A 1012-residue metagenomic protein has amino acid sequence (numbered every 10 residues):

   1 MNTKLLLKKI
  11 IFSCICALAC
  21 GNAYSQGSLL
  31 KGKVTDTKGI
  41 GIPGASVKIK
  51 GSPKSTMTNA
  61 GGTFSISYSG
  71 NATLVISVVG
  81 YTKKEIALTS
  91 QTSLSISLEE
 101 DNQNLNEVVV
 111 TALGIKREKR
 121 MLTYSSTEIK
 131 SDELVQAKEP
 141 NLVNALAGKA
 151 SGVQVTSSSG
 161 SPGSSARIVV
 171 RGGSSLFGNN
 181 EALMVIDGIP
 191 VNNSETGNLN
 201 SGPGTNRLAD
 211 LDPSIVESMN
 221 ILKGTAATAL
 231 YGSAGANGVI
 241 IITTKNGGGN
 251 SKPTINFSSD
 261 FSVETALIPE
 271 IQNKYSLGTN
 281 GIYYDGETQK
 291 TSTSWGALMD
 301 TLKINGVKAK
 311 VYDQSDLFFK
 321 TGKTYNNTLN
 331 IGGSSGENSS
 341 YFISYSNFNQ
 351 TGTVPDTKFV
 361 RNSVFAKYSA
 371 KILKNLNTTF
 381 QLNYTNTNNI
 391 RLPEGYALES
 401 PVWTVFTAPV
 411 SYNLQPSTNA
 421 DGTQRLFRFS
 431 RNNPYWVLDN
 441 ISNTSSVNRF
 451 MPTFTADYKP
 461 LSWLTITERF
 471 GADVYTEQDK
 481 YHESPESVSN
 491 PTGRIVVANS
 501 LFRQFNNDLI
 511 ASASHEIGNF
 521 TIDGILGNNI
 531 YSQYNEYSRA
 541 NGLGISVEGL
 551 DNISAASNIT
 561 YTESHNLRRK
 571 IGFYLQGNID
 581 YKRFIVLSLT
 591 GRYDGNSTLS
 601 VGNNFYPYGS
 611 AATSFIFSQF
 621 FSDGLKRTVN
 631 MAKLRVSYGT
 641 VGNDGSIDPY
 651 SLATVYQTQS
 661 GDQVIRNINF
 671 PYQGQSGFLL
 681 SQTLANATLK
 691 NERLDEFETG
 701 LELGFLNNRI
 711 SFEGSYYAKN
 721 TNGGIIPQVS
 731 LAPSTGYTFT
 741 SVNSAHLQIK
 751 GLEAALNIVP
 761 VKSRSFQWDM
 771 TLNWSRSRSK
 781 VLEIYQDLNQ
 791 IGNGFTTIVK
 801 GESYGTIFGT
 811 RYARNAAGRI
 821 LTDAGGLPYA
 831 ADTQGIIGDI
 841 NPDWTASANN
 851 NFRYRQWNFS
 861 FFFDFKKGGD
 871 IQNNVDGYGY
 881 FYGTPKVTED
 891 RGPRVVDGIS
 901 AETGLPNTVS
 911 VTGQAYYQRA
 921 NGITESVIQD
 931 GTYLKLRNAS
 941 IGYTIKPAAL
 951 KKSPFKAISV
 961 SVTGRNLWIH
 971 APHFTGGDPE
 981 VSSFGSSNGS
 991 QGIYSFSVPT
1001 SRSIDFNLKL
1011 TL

Functional and structural regions predicted by a protein language model:
K33-K50, T73-T82, T89-E133, V143 (+1 more regions): Short, acidic, small-residue-rich periplasmic hinge/interaction motif at the N-terminus of Gram-negative outer-membrane
S65, I189-G224: Short acidic/polar hinge/loop motifs at secondary-structure boundaries that mediate gating or recognition
S65-S67, N144-N192, E217-S218, T228-G248 (+1 more regions): Extracytoplasmic beta-strand/coil segments of soluble accessory domains associated with Gram-negative outer-membrane
E128, K149-G152, S161-A166, L176-A182 (+10 more regions): Residues embedded in well-ordered regular secondary structure
N256-N305, D648-S651, Q657-Q659, Q663 (+8 more regions): Conserved small-residue
A266-I268, G306-S346, Q350-T357, S363-N432 (+7 more regions): Flexible loop and strand-edge segments within Gram-negative outer membrane beta-barrel domains
T301-I304, Q314, N596, K866-S959 (+1 more regions): Extracytoplasmic gating/loop element in the C-terminal half of outer-membrane beta-barrel translocons and assembly
G333, G352-S363, Q381-A397, V447-R449 (+5 more regions): Small-side-chain secondary-structure face that scaffolds active or pore-lining regions
